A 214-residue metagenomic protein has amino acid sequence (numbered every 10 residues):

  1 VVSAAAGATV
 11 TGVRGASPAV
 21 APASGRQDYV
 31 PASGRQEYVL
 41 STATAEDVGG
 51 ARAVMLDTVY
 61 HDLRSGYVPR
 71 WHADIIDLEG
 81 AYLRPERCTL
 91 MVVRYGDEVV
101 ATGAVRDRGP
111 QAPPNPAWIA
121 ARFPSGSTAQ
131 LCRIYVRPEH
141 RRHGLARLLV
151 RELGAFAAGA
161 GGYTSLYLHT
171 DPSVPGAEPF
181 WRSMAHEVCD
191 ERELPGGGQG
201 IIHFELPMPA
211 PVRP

Functional and structural regions predicted by a protein language model:
Y38-A53: A short beta-loop-alpha structural element at the N-terminal edge of CoA-dependent acyl/N-acetyltransferase catalytic
V59-G80: Conserved GNAT-fold acetyl-CoA-binding loop/helix
P85, V99-R133, L194-Q199: Conserved acyl-donor/pantetheine-binding loop and adjacent beta-alpha core of acyl/acetyltransferases and related
T89-V92: Hydrophobic beta-strand residues of extracellular immunoglobulin-like
Y95-A101, G176: Glycine-rich acetyl-CoA-binding "A-motif" of GNAT/NAT acetyltransferases
F123-P124, Y167-P214: C-terminal "cap" of GNAT-fold acetyltransferases
L131-Y135, R142-V150: Glycine-rich acyl-CoA binding loop
R137, L148-S165: Conserved acyl-CoA
